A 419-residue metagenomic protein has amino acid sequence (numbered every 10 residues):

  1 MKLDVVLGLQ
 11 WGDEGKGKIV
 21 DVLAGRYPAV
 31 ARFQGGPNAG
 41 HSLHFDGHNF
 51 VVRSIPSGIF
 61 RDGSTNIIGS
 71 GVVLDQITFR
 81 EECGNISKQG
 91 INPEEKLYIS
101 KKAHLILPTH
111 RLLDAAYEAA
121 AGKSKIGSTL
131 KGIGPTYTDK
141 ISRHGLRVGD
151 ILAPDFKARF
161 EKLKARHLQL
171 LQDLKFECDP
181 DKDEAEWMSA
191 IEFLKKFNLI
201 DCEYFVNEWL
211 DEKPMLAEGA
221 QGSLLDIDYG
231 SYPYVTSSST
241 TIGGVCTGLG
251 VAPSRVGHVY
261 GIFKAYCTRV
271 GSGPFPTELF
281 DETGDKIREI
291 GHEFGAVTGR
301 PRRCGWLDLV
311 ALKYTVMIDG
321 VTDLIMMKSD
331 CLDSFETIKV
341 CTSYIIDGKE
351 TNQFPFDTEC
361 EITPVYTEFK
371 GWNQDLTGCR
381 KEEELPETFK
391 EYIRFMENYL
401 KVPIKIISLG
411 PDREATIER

Functional and structural regions predicted by a protein language model:
M1-R419: Non-transmembrane, aqueous-exposed alpha-helical and coiled segments at domain scale
